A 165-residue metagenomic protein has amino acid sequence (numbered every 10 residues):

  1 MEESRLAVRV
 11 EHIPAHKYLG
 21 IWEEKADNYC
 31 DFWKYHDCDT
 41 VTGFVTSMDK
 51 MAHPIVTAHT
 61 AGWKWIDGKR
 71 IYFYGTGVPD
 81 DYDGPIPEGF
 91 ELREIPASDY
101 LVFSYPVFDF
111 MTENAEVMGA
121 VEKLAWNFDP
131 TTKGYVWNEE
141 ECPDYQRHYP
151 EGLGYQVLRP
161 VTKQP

Functional and structural regions predicted by a protein language model:
M1-P165: A solvent-exposed interaction/effector surface
